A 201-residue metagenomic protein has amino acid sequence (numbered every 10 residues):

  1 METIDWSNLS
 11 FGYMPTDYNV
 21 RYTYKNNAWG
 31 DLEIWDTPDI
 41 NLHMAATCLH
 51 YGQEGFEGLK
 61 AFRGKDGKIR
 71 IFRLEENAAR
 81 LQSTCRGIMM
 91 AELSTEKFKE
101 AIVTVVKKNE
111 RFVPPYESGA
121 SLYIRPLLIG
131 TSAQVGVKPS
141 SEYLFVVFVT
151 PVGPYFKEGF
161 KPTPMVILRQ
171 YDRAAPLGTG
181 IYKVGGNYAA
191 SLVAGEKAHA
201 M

Functional and structural regions predicted by a protein language model:
M1-V105, Q134-M201: Helix-start/capping segments and mature chain N-termini
S94-E96, F112-S121: Flexible, glycine/charged-enriched surface loops at secondary-structure junctions
K108, G130-T131: Intrinsically disordered, low-complexity linker/loop segments enriched in Gly/Pro and charged/polar residues
P126: C-terminal binding/interaction regions
